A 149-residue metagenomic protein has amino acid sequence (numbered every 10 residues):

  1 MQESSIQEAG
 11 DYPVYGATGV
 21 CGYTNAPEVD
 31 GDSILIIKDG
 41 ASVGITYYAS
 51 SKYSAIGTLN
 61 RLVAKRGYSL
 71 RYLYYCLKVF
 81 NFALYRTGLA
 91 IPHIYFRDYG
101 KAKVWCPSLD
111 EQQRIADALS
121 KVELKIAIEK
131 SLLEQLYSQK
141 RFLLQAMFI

Functional and structural regions predicted by a protein language model:
M1-C106: DNA target-recognition domains and sequence-specific DNA-contacting regions of bacterial/archaeal
K103-I149: Amphipathic alpha-helical coiled-coil/heptad-repeat segments
